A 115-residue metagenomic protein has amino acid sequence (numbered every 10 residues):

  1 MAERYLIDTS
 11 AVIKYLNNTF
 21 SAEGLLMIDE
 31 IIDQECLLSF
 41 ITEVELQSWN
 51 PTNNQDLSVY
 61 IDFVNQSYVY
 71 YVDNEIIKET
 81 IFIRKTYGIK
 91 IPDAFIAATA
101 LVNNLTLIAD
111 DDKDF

Functional and structural regions predicted by a protein language model:
M1-L38, S48-Y60: Short, well-structured N-terminal submotif of metal-dependent ribonuclease cores
E3, I32-C36, Q66-Y68, L101-T106: Short active-site oxyanion
S10, E75, A94-F95: Active-site phosphate/pyrophosphate-handling residues
V12-I13, E43-L46, F115: A generic structural signal for short hydrophobic patches within well-formed alpha-helices
V44-E45, N65-T86: Acidic catalytic patch
I91-L107: Acidic, metal-associated active-site segment
